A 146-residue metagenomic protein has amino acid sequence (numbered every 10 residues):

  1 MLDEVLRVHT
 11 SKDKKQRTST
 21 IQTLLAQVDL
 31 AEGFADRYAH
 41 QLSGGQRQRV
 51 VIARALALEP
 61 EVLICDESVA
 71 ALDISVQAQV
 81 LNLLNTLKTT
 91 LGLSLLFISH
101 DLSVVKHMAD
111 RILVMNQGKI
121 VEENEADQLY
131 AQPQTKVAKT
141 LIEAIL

Functional and structural regions predicted by a protein language model:
K15-G33, I142-E143: Conserved ABC ATPase "signature" region
Y38-L42, Q46: Conserved ABC ATPase signature
I52: Hydrophobic anchor residue at the start of the ABC signature
E59: Conserved catalytic motifs of ABC-family nucleotide-binding domains
V105-H107: A short, surface-exposed alpha-helical micro-motif characterized by mixed small hydrophobic and charged/polar residues
E123-N124: ABC ATPase "signature
